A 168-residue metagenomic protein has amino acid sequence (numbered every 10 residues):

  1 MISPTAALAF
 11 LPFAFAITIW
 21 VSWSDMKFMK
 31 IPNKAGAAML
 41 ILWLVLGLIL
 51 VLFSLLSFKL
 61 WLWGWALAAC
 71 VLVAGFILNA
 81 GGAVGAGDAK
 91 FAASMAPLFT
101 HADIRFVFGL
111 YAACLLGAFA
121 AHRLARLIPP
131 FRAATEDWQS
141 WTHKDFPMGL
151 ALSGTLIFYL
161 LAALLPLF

Functional and structural regions predicted by a protein language model:
M1-F168: A membrane-topology feature that recognizes alpha-helical transmembrane segments and their immediate juxtamembrane
